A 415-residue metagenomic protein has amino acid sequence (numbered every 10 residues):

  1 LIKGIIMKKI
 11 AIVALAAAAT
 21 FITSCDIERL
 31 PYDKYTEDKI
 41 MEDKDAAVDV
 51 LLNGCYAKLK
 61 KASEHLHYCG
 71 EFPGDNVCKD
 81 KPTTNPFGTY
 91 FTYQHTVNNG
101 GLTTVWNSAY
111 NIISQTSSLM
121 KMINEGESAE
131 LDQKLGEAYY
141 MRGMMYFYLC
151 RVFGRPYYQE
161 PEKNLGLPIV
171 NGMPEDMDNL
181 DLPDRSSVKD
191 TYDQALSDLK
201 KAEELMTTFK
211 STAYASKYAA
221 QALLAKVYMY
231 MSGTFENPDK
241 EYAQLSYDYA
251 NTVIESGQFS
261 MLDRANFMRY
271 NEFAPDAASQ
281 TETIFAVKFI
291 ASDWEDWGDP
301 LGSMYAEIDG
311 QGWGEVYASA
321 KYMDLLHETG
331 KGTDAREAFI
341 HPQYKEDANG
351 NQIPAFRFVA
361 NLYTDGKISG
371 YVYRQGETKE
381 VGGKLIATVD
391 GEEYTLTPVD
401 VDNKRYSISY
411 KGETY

Functional and structural regions predicted by a protein language model:
L1-T23: Sec-dependent bacterial lipoprotein signal peptides
K9-I10, C25-G70, H341-E346, N361 (+2 more regions): Membrane-proximal, proline-rich intrinsically disordered regions
C25-I27, L196, K200, M206 (+3 more regions): Aromatic-residue-lined binding/catalytic grooves and analogous aromatic/hydrophobic interfacial grooves in multimeric
D45-Y56, Y110-M120, Y146, C150 (+3 more regions): Hydrophobic core segments within long, regular secondary-structure runs in both alpha- and beta-rich folds
P86-G154, L182-D190, L199-K210: Conserved, well-structured interaction surfaces
E127, C150-R151, R155-Y157, K210 (+1 more regions): Short coil/turn linking the two alpha-helices of tandem helical-hairpin repeats
R264-Y415: Elongated scaffold/linker segments in the mid-to-C-terminal portions of large proteins
